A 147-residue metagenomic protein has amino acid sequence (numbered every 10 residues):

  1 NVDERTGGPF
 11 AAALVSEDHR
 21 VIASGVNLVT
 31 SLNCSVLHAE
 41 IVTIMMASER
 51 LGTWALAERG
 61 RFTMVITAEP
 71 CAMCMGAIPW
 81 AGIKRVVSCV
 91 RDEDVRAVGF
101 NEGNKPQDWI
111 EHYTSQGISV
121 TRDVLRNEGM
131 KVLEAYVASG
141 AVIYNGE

Functional and structural regions predicted by a protein language model:
N1-T6: Short, basic/aromatic recognition patches
G8-F10, F62: Change "...and in nucleic-acid phosphodiester-cleaving endonucleases..." to "...and in nucleic-acid processing enzymes
F10-H19: Short beta-strand scaffold segments in enzyme catalytic cores
E17, R122, R126, M130-E147: Secretory/periplasmic and organellar redox-cofactor proteins
A23-K131: Zn2+-dependent cytidine deaminase-like catalytic core
